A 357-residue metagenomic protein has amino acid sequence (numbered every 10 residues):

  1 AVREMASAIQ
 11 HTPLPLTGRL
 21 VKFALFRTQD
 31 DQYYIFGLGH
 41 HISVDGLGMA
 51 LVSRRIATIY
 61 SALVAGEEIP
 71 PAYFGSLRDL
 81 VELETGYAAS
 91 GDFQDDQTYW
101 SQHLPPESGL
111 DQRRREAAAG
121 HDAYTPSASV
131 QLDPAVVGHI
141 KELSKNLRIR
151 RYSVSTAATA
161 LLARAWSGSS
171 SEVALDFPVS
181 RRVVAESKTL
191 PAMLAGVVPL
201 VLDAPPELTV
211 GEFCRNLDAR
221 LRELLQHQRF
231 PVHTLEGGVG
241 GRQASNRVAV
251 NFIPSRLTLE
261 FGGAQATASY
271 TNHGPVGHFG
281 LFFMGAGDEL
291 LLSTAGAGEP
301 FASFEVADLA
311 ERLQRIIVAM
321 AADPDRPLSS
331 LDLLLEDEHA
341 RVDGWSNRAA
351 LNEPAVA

Functional and structural regions predicted by a protein language model:
A1, M5, T17-R19, R54 (+5 more regions): Short amphipathic alpha-helices and their capping loops
A1-G37, V44, Q102, P106-G109 (+2 more regions): Acyl-thioester-dependent condensation/acyltransferase catalytic cores
V2-E4, M49-A50, D79, F93-T98 (+5 more regions): AMP-binding/adenylate-forming domain of the ANL superfamily
A24-R78, A163, A302-A322: Active-site-proximal acidic secondary-structure segment that organizes catalysis
D31-Q32, T85-Q97, L143-T156, W166-S269 (+2 more regions): His-Asp-centered acyl/peptidyl-transfer active-site segments
A50-I56, Y152, S171-P178, P205-E212 (+2 more regions): Extended, hydrophobic beta-loop-alpha segments that form or line the acyl/peptidyl-thioester binding and transfer paths
R222-L224, I253-G262, P300-A357: Flexible, non-catalytic linker and terminal segments flanking ANL/adenylate-forming cores
